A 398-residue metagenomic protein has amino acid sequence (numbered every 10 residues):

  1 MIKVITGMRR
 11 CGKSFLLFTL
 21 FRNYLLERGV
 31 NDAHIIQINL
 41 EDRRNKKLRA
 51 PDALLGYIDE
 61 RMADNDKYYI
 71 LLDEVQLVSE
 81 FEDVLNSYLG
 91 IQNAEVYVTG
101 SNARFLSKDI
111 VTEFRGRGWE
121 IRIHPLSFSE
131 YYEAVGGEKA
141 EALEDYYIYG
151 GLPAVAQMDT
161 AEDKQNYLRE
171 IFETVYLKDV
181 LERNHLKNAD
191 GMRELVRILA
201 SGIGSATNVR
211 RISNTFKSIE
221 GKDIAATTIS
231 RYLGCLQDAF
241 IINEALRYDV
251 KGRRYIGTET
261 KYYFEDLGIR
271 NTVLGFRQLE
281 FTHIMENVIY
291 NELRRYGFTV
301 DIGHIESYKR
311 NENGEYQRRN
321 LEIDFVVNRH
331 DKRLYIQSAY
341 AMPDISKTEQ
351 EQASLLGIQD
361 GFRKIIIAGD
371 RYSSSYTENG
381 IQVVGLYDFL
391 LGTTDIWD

Functional and structural regions predicted by a protein language model:
T6, F15-L16, N23-L26, V30 (+1 more regions): A cross-kingdom feature that marks ATP-driven nucleic-acid transaction machinery
G12: Conserved glycine(s) of the Walker
I36-D66: Short glycine-rich substrate-engagement loop in P-loop NTPases that contacts/grips substrate
A63-F81: Conserved P-loop NTPase "ATPase switch" module shared by AAA+ and STAND
D66-Y69, Q92-Y97: Loop/turn-to-beta-strand initiation segments
E95-S101, R122: Structural recognition of the conserved hydrophobic beta-strand(s) that form the central parallel beta-sheet of P-loop
R104-W119, A134-G136: Short regulatory helix/loop adjacent to the ATP-binding pocket of P-loop NTPases
S129-E306: Interdomain hinge/linker elements that couple catalytic modules in large macromolecular machines
